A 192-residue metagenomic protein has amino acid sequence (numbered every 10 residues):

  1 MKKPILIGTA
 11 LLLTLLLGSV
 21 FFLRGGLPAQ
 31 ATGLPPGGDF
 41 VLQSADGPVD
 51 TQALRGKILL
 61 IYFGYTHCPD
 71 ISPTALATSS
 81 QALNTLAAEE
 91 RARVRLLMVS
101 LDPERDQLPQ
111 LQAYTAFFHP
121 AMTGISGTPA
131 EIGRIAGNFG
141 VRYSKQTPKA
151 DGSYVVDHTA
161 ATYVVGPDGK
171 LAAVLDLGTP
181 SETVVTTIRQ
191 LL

Functional and structural regions predicted by a protein language model:
M1-V41: N-terminal targeting signals for export/organelle localization
P35-P36, I58, D157-T159: Short, small/polar residue-rich loop motifs at catalytic or cofactor-binding pockets
D39-L59: A short beta-strand-turn-helix
D46, Y65-C68, S79, L111 (+2 more regions): Buried hydrophobic packing residues in well-ordered domains
Q52-A75, S79: Short active-site neighborhood of thiol/selenol oxidoreductases, capturing the structured segment around
T74-I135: Structural microenvironment flanking redox-active thiols in thiol-disulfide oxidoreductases
E131-T187: Thiol/disulfide oxidoreductase modules built on the thioredoxin-like
L191-L192: Short, hydrophobic alpha-helical segments
